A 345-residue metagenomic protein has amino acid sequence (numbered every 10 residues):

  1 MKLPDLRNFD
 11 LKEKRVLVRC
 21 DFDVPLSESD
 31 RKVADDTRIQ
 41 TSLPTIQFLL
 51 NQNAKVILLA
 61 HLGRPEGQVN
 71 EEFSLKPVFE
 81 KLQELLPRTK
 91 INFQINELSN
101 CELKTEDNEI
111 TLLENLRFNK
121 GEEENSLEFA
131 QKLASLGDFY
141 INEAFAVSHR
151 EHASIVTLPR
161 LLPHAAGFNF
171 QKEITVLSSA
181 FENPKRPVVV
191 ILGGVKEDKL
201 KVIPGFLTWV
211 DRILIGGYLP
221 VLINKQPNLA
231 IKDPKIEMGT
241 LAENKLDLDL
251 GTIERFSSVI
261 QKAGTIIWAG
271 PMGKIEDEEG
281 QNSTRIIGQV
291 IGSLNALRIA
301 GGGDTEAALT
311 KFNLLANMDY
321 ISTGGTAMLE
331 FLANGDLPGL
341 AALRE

Functional and structural regions predicted by a protein language model:
M1-E345: Active-site loop-to-helix "anion-binding N-cap" substructures in soluble metabolic enzymes
